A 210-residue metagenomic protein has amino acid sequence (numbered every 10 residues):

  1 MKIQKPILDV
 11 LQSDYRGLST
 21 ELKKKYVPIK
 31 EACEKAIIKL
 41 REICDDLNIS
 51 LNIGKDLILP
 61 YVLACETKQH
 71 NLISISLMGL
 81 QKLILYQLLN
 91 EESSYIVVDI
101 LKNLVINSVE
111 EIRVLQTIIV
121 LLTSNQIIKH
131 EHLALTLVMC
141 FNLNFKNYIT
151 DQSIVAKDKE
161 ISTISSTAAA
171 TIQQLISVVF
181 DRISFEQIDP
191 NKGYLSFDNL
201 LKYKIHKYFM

Functional and structural regions predicted by a protein language model:
M1-P6, S13-L22, I38, V138-M210: Alpha-helical repeat/alpha-solenoid scaffolds of the HEAT/ARM/MIF4G superfamily and closely related elongated all-alpha
Q4, S50-I58, N90-D99, E111 (+4 more regions): Core helices of alpha-solenoid repeat scaffolds
Y15-C44, H70-K82, V97, N107-L121 (+3 more regions): HEAT-repeat alpha-solenoid elements in large eukaryotic scaffold proteins
I29, R41, D45-D46, I53 (+4 more regions): Eukaryotic cytosolic "membrane-facing" regulatory regions
L40-I43, L47-S50, P60, E66-T67: C-terminal transcriptional activation/regulatory domains of eukaryotic transcription factors
D45-L51, L85-S94, T123-L133, V178-Q187: Flexible loop/turn segments at the boundaries of HEAT repeats in alpha-solenoid HEAT proteins
C65, G79-Y86, L101-V105, V114-N125 (+3 more regions): Hydrophobic residues within the alpha-helices of tandem HEAT/HEAT-like
